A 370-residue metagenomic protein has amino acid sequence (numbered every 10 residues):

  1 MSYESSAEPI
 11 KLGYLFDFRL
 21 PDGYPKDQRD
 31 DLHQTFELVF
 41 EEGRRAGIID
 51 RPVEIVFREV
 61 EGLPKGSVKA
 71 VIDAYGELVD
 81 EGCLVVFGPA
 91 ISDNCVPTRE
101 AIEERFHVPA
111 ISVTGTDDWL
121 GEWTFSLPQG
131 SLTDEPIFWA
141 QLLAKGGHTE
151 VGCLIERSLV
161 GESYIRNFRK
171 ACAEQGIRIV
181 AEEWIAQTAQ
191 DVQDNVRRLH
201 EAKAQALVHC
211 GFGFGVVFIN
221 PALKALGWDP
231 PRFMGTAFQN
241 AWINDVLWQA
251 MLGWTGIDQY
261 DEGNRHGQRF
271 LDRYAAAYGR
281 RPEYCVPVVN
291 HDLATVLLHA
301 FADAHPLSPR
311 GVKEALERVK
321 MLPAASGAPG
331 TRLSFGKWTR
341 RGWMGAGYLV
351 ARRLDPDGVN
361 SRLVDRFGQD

Functional and structural regions predicted by a protein language model:
M1-D370: Extracytosolic ligand-binding ectodomains
